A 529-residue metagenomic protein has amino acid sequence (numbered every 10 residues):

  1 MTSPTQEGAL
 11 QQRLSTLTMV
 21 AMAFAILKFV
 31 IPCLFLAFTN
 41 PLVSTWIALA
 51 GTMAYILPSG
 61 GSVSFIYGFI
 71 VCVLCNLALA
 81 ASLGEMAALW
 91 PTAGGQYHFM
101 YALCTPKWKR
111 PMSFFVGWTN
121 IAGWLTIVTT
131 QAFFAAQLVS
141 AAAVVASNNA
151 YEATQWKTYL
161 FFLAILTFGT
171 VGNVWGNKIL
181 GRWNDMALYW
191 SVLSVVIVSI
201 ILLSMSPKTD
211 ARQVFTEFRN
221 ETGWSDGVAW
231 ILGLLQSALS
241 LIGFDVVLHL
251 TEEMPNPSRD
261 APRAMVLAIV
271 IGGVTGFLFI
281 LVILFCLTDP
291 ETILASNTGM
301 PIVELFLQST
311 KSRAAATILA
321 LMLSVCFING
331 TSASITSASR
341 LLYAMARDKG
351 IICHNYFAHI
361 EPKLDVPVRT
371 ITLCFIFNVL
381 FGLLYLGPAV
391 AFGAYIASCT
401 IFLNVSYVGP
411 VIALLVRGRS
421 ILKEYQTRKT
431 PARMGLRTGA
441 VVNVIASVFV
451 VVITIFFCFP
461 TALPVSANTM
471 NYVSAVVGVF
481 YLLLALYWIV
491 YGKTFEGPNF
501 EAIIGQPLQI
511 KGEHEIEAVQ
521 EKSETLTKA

Functional and structural regions predicted by a protein language model:
M1-S62, N76-L77, A81, F495-A529: Membrane-interface "cap" regions at the ends of multi-pass membrane proteins
T18-A50, I165-F168, R219-V274, A314-I335 (+1 more regions): Hydrophobic, membrane-embedded alpha-helices of multi-pass small-molecule transporters
F69-I70, S113, A143-N177, V192-V198 (+3 more regions): Transmembrane alpha-helical segments of multi-pass small-molecule transport proteins
L77-L166, T170, F327-L341, V405: Hydrophobic transmembrane alpha-helices that form the core helical bundles of multi-pass secondary transporters
G95-P106, V144-V145, V270-S332, I351-C399: TM-loop-TM module centered on a large, flexible mid-protein loop between adjacent transmembrane helices in multi-pass
N149-K157, D185-K311, A316: Helix-loop-helix junctions that connect adjacent transmembrane segments in multi-pass membrane transporters
K157-F215, I242, M265-I269, I396-G409 (+3 more regions): Membrane-interface loop-to-helix entry segments
N355-V368, Y407-A475: C-terminal membrane-solvent junction of multi-pass transporters and transport-like membrane proteins
